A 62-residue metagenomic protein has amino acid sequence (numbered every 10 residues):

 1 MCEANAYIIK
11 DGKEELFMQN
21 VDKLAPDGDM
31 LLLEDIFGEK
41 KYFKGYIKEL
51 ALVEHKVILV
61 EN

Functional and structural regions predicted by a protein language model:
C2, A6-N62: Compact, glycine-rich, soluble single-domain proteins
